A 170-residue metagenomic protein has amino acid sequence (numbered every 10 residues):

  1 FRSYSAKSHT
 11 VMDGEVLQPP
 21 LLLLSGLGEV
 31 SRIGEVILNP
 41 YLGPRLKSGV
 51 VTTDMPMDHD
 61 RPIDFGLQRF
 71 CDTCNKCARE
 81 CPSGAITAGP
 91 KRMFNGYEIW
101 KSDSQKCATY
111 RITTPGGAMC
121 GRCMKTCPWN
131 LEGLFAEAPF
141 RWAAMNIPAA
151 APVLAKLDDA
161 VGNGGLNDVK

Functional and structural regions predicted by a protein language model:
F1-W129, E137-M145: Catalytic cores of enzyme domains
K125, W129, L134-K170: Iron-sulfur (Fe-S) cluster-binding modules
